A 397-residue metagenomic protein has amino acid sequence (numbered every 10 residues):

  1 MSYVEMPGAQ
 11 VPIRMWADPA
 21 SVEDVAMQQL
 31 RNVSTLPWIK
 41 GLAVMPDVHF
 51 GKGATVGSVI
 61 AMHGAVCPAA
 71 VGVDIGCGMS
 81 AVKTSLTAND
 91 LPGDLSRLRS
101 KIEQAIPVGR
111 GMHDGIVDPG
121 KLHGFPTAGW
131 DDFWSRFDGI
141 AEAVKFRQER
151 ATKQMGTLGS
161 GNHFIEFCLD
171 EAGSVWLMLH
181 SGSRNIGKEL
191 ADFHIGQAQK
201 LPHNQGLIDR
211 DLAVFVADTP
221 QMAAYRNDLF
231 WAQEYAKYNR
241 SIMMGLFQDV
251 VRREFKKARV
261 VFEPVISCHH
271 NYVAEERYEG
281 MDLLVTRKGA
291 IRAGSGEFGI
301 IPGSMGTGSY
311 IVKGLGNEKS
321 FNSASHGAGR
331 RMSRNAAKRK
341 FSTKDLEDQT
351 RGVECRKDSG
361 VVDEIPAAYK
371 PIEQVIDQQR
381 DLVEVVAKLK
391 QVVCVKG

Functional and structural regions predicted by a protein language model:
S2-Q29, P37-G41, F50-V56, A65-P68 (+2 more regions): Domain-length cofactor-binding catalytic modules of enzymes
V59-I60: Glycine-rich phosphate/pyrophosphate-binding loop regions near the starts of catalytic domains
G64-S85: N-terminal cap/recognition module
G78-D118: Compact, glycine/acidic-enriched structural inserts
L122: Active-site- or binding-pocket-proximal scaffold segments within functional domains
